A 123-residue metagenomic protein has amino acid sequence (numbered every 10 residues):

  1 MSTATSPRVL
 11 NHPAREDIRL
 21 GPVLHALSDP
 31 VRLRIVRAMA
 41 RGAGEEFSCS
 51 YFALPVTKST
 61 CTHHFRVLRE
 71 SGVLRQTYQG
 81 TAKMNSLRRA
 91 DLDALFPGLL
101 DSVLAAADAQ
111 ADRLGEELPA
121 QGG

Functional and structural regions predicted by a protein language model:
M1-S2, G80: N-terminal cationic amphipathic segment used for targeting or macromolecule association
S2-R19, R37-R41, R89-G123: Amphipathic alpha-helical dimerization/coiled-coil segments that flank or bridge DNA-binding/regulatory modules
T5-V9, H25, R34, A38-R41 (+2 more regions): N-proximal short alpha-helices
G21-T57, Q79-D91: N-terminal helix-turn-helix DNA-binding core of bacterial DNA-binding proteins
D29, H64, P97: Conserved acidic functional residues
S50-L74: Canonical helix-turn-helix DNA-binding module
L74, N85, A107: A short beta-strand-loop micro-motif that forms or neighbors metal/cofactor- and ligand-binding patches at active-site
